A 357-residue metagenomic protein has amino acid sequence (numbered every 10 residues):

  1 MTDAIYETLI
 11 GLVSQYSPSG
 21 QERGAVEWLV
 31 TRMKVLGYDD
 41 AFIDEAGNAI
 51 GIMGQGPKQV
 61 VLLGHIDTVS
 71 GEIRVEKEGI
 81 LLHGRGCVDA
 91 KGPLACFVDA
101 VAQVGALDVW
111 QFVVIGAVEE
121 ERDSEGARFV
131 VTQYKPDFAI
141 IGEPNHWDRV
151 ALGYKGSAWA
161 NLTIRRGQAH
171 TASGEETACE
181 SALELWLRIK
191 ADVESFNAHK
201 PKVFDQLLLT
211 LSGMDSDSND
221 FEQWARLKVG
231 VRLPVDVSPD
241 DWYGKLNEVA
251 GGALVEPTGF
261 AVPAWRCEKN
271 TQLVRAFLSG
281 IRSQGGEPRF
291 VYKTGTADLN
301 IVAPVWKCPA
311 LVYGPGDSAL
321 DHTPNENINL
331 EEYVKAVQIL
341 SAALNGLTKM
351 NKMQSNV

Functional and structural regions predicted by a protein language model:
M1-V61, V69, W224-G230, W242-E248 (+1 more regions): N-terminal helical capping/dimerization or prosegment-like subdomains of hydrolases acting on amide or phosphate bonds
Q21, A158-V357: Metal-dependent amide/peptide-bond hydrolase catalytic core, centered on the "pita-bread" metallohydrolase fold
L29, L94-V104, V130, A182-W186 (+2 more regions): Buried hydrophobic packing segments
F42, H83-A90, R289-T294: Active-site nucleophile and cofactor-binding loops and adjacent substrate-binding regions of central metabolic enzymes
I52, P57-G116, Y134: Active-site metal-coordination/substrate-binding segment of hydrolases, especially metallo-dependent peptidases
H65-E78, A151-T163, L311: Acidic-glycine-rich active-site phosphate/pyrophosphate-binding loop
E72-I73, D148-L152, M214-N219: Short beta-strand/turn micro-motifs at beta-sheet edges
A95-W159, T163: Acidic/histidine-rich catalytic neighborhood of metal-dependent amide-processing enzymes
